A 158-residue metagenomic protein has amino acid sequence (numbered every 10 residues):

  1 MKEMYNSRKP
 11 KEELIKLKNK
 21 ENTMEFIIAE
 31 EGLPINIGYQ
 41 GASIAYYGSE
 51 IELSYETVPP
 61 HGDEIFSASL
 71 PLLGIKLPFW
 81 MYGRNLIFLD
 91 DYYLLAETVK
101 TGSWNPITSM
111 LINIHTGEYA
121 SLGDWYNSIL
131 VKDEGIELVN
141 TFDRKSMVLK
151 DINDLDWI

Functional and structural regions predicted by a protein language model:
K2-N36, E56-W80, S103-D124, F142-I158: Surface-exposed loop/turn elements that mediate protein-protein interactions on large endomembrane-trafficking
S7, E50-L53, A68-P71, S128-L130 (+1 more regions): Generic preference for hydrophobic/aromatic residues in regular secondary structure cores
T23, A29-G48, P78-Y92, E97 (+1 more regions): Repeated scaffold domains used in trafficking and secretory/extracellular systems, primarily beta-propellers
S43-A68, D91-Y92: Amphipathic, interaction-prone secondary-structure segments
Y55, E97-T98: Recurrent small/Gly-Pro-centered beta-turn motifs in extracellular repeat architectures
